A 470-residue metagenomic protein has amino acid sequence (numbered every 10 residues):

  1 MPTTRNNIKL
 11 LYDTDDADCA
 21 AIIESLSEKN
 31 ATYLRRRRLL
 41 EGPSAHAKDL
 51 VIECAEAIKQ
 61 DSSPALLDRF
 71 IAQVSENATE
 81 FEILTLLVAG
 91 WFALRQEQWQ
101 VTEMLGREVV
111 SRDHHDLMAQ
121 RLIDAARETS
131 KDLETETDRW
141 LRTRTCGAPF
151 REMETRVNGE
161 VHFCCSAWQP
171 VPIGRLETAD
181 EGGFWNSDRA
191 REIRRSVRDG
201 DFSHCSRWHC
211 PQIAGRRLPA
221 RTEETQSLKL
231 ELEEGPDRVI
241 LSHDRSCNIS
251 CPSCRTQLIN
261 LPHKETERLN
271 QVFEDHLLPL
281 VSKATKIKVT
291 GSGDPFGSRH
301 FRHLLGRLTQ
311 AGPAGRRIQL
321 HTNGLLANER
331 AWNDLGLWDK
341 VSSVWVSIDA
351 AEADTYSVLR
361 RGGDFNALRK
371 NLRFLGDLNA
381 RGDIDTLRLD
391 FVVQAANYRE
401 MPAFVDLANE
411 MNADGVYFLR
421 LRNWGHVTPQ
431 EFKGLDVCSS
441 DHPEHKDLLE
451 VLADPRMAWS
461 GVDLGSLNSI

Functional and structural regions predicted by a protein language model:
I22-I23, R36, P64-V74, Q100-E108: Alpha-helical repeat scaffolds
E28, E56-D61, D68, R95-M104 (+4 more regions): Radical SAM enzyme [4Fe-4S]-AdoMet core and its adjacent flexible, acidic and glycine-rich loops/tails across
A31-R35, A78-E82, H114-L122: Boundary/linker segments of alpha-helical solenoid repeat arrays
L39-G42, A72-E80, V110-H114: Solenoid-like repeat scaffolds
P43-L50, E82: Residues that mark the junctions of alpha-helical repeat units in TPR/alpha-solenoid scaffolds
I52-E56, L84, V88, F92 (+1 more regions): "A position-specific structural signal for the A-helix of alpha-solenoid helical repeats
W168-Q212: Membrane-interface junctions of multi-pass transporters
P172-I173, Q212-V344, D354-K370, L378 (+3 more regions): Conserved alpha-helical substructure of the radical SAM core
